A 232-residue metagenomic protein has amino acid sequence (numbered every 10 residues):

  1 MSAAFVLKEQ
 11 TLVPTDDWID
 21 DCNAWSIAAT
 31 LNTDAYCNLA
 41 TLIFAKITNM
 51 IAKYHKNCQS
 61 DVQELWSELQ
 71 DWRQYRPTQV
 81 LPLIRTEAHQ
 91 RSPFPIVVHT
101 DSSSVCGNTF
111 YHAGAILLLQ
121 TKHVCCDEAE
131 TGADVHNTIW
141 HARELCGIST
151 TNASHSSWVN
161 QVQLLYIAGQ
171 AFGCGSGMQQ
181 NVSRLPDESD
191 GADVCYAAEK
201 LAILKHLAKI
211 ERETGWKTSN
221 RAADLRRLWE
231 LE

Functional and structural regions predicted by a protein language model:
M1-D20: Internal, well-ordered alpha/beta segment that forms a basic, Gly-enriched binding/recognition surface
A3, Q74, R212: Short polybasic/polar patches that bind polyanions
D20-S156, Y166-L204: Cytosolic regulatory protein-protein interaction regions
S156-V159, T214: Short coil/turn motifs that N-cap or connect alpha-helices
N160-L164: Amphipathic alpha-helical/coiled-coil segments positioned at domain termini
I203-L207, E211: Long, Lys/Arg- and hydrophobic-enriched amphipathic alpha-helices
I210-E232: Structural signal for terminal/edge beta-strands and the immediately following C-terminal loop/tail that closes
